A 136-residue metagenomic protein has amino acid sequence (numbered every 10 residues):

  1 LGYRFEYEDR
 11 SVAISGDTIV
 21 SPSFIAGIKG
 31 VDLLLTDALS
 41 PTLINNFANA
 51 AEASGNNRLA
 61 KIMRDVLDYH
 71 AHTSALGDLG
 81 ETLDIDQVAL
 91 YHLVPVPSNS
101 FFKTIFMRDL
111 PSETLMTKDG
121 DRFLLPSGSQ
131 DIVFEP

Functional and structural regions predicted by a protein language model:
G2, E8-S11, I19-G120: Cap/insert and terminal regions of metallo-dependent hydrolase folds
M116-P136: Binuclear metal-dependent phosphoesterase catalytic core
